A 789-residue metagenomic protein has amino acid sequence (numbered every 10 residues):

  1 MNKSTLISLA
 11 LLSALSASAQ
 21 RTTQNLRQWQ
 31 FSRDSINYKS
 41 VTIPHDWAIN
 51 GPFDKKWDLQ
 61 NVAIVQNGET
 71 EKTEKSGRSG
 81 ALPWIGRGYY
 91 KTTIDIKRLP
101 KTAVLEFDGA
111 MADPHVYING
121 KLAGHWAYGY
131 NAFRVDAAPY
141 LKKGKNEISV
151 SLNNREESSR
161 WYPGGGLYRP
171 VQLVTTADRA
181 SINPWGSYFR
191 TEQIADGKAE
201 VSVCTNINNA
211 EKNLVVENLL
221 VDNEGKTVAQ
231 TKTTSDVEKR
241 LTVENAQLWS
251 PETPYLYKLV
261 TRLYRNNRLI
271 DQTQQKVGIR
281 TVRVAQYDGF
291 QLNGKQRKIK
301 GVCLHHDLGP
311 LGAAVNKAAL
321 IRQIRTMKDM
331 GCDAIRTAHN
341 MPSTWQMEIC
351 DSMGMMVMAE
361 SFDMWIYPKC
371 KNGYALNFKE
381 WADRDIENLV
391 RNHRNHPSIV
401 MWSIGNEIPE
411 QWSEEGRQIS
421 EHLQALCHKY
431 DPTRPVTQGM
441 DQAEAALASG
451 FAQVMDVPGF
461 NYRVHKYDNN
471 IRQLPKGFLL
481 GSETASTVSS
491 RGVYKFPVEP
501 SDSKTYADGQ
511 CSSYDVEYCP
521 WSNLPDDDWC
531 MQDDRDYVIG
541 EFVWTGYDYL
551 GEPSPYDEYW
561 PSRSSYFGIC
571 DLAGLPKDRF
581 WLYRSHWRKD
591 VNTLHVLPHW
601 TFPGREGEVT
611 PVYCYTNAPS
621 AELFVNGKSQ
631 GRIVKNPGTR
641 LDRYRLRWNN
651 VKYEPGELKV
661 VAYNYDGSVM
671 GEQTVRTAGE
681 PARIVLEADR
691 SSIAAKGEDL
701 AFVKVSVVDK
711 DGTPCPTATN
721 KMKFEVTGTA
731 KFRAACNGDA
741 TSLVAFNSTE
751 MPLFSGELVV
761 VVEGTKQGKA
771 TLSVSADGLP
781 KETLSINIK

Functional and structural regions predicted by a protein language model:
M1-R21: Bacterial Sec-dependent N-terminal signal peptides
Q20-K97, T102-A110, K145, S149-E211 (+7 more regions): Non-catalytic, glycine-rich low-complexity segments
R27-D34, G80, W84-W185, A210 (+4 more regions): Accessory beta-strand-rich segments of carbohydrate-active enzymes
I43-D46, N50-K55, K121, P170 (+2 more regions): Extended substrate-binding grooves/exosites of carbohydrate-active enzymes
A137-P139, K239-W249, L646-K652, N747-K766: Short, hydrophobic beta-strand segments
K142-K145, N206-A285, W648, E654-P655 (+2 more regions): Extended acidic/polar, glycine-enriched regions that form or flank non-catalytic beta-rich accessory modules
V203-N206, R262, V612-T616, V661 (+4 more regions): Beta-strand-rich structural segments
L214-E217, E252-L256, N617, L623-R632 (+3 more regions): Short flexible loop/turn segments that cap and initiate beta-strands
